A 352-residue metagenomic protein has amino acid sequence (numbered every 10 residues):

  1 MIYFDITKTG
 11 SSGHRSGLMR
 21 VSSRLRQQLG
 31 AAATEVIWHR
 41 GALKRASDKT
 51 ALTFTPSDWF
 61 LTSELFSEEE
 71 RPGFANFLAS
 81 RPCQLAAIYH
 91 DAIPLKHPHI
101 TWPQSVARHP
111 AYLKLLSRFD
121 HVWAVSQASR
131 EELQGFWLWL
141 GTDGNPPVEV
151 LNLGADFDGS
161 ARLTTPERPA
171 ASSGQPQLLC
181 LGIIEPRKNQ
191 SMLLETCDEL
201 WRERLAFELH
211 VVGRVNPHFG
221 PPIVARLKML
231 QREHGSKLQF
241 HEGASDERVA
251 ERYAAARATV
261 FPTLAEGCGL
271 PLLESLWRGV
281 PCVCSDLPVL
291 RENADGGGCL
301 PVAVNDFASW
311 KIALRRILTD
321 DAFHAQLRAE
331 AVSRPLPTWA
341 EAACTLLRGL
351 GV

Functional and structural regions predicted by a protein language model:
M1-V352: Carbohydrate transferase catalytic cores enriched for Leloir-type hexosyltransferases
